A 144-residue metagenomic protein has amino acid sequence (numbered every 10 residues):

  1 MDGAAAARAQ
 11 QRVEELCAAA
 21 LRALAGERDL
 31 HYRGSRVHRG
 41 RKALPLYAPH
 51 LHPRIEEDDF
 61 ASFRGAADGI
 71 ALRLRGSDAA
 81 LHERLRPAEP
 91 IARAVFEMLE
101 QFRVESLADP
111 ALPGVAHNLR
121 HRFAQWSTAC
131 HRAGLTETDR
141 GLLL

Functional and structural regions predicted by a protein language model:
M1-L144: Basic/hydrophobic alpha-helical interface regions
